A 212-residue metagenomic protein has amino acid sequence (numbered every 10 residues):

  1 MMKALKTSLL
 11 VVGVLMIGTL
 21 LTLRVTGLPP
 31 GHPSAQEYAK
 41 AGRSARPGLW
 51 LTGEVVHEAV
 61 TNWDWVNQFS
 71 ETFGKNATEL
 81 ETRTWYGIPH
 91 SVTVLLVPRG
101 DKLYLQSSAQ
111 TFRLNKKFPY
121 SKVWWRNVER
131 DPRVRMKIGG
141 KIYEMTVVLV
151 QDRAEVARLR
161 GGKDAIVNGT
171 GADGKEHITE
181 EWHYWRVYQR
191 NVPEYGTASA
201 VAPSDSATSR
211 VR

Functional and structural regions predicted by a protein language model:
M1-I17: N-terminal Sec-pathway targeting helices
L15-S34: Membrane-interface motif at the C-terminal end of an N-terminal transmembrane signal
G18-L21, G196, A207: Intrinsically disordered/low-complexity terminal segments and short unstructured peptides
L28-P89: Short, conserved active-site entrance elements at the starts or edges of catalytic domains
A35, K40-V56, T111-A202: Short, structured beta-strand-loop surface elements
K75-K117, M145: Short beta-strand segments
S199-R212: Compositionally biased, proline/threonine/alanine/serine-rich low-complexity intrinsically disordered stretches
